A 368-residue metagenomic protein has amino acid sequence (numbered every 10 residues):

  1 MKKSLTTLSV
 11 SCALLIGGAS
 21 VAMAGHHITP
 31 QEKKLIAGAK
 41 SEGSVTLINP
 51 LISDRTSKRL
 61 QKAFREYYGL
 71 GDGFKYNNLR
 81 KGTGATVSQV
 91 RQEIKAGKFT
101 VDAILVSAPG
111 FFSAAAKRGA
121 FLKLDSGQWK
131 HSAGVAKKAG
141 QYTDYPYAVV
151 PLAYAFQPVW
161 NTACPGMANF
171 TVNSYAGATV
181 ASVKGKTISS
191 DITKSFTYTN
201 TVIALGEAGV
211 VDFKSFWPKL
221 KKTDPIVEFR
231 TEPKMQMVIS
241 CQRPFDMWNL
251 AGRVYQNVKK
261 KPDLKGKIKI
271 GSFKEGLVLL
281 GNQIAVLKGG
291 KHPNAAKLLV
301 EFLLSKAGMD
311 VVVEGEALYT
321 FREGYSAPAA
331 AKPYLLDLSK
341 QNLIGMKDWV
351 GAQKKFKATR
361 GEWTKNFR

Functional and structural regions predicted by a protein language model:
M1-V10: Bacterial N-terminal signal peptides that target proteins for export
G18-A24: Sec/Tat signal peptide C-region and signal peptidase I cleavage site
T29-K40, P50-G73, N257: Short, polar/charged alpha-helical segment
Q31, K340-R368: Conserved C-terminal helix/tail region of periplasmic/extracytoplasmic solute-binding proteins
T46-R65, Y76-R91, F99-Q242: Extracytoplasmic ligand-binding site segments that recognize negatively charged/polar headgroups
F111-A114, F245-K265: A ligand-binding cleft/hinge motif common to bilobed small-molecule-binding domains
A153-Y154, F216-K221, V227-E228, E232 (+1 more regions): Periplasmic-binding protein-like
L277-V278, N282-K347: Mature extracytoplasmic/periplasmic domains
